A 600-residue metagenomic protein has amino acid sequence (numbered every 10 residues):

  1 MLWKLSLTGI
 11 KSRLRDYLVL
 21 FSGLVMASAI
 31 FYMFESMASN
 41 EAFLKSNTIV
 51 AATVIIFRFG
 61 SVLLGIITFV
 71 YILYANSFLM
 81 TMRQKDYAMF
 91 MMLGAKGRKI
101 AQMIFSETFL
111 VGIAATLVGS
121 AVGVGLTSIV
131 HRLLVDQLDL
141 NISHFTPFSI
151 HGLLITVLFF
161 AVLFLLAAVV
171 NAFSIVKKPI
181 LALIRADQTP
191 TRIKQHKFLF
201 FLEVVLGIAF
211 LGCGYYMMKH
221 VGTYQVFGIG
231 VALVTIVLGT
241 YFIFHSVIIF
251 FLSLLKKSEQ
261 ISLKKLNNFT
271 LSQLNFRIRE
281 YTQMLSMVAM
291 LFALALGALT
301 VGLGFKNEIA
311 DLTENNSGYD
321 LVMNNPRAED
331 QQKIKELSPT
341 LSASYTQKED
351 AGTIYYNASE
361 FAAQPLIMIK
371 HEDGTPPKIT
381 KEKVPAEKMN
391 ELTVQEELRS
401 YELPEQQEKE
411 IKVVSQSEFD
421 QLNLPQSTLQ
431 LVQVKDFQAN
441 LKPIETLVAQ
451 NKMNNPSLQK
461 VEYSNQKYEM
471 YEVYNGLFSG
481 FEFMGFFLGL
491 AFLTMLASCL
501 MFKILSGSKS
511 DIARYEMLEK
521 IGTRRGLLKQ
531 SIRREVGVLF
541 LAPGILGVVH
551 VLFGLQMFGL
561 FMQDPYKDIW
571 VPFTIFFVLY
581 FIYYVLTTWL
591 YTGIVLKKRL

Functional and structural regions predicted by a protein language model:
M1-F69, G304-L321, S417-I444, V448-G485: Membrane transport/envelope proteins' first extracytoplasmic loop
K4, K177-T191, K509-S510, I594-L600: Short cytosolic juxtamembrane segments of multi-pass membrane proteins
L14-E41, A52-A88, T108-V122, L202-G207 (+5 more regions): Hydrophobic alpha-helical transmembrane segments of multi-pass inner-membrane transport and secretion
D16-G23, A29-M33, L158-L163, R192-F305 (+6 more regions): Alpha-helical transmembrane segments, especially those used as permease/efflux helices and single-pass anchors
S28-N40, Y74-N76, K85, V111-L140 (+4 more regions): Small-residue-rich transmembrane alpha-helices
F59-G65, P147-L165, V226-Y241, L488-C499 (+1 more regions): Alpha-helical transmembrane segments
N316, D320-S479: Nucleotide-cofactor and metal-assisted catalytic machinery
